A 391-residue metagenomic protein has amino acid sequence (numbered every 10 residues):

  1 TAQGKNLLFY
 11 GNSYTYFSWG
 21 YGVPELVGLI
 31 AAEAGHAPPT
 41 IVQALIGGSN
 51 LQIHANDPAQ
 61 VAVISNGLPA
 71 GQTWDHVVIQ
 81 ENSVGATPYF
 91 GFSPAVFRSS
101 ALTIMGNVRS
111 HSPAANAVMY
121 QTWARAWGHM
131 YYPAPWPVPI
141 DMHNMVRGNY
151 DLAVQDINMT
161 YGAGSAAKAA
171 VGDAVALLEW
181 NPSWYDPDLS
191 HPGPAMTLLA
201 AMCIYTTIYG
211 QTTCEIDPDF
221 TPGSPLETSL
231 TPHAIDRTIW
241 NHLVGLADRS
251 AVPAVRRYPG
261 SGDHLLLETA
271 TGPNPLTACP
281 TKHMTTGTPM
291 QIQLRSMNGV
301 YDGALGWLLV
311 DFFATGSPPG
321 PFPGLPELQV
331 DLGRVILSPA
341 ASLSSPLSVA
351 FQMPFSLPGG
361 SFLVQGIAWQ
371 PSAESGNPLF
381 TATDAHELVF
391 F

Functional and structural regions predicted by a protein language model:
A2-E33, E215, T231, T238-W240 (+1 more regions): N-terminal module-boundary/linker segments of secreted carbohydrate-active enzymes
L8, Y16-A101: Conserved SGNH/GDSL esterase-like catalytic core that processes O-acyl groups on lipids and polysaccharides
Y10-Y14, V42-G47, I79-S83, Y120-R125 (+3 more regions): Active-site-proximal beta-strand/loop segments in catalytic clefts of secreted hydrolases
Y16, N50, A86, A126 (+2 more regions): Flexible, glycine-rich phosphate/dinucleotide-binding loops and adjacent beta-alpha linkers at cofactor/substrate
A31-A34, I208-T212, G316, Q370-P371: A generic secondary-structure signal for well-formed alpha-helical elements
S65-S190, P194-T197, Y205-T206, E215: Alpha-helical cap/lid subdomain in secreted, periplasmic, or secretory-pathway luminal O-acyl-processing enzymes
W184, D188-Y258: Conserved catalytic region of serine esterases and O-acyltransferases that act on ester linkages in lipids
V255-F391: N-proximal, solvent-exposed segments at the start of the mature chain
